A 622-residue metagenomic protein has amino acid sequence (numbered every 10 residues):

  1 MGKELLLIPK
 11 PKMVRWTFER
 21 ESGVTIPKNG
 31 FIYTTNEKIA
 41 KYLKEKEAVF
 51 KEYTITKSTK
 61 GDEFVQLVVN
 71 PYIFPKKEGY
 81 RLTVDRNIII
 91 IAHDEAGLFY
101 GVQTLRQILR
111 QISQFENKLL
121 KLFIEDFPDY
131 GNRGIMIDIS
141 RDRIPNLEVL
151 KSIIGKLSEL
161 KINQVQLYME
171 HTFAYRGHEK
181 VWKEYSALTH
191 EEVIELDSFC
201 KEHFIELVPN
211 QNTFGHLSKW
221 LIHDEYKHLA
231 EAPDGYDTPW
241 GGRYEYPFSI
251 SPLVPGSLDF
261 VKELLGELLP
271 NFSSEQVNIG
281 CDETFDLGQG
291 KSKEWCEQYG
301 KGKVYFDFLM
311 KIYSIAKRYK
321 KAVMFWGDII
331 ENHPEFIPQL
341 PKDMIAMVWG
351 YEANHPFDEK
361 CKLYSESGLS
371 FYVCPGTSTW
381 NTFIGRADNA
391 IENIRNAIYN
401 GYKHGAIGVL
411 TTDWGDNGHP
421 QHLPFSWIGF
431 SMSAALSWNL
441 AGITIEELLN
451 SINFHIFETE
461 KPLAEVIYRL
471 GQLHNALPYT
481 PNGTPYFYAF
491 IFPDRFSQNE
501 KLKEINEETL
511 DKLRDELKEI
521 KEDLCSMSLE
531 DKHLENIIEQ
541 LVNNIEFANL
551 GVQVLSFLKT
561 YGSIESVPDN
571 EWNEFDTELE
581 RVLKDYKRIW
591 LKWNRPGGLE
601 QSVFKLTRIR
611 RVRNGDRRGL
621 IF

Functional and structural regions predicted by a protein language model:
M1-K28, Y33-E45, V49, I91 (+7 more regions): Substrate-binding groove of N-acetylhexosamine-processing glycoside hydrolases
E4-W16, I73-V304, K311, I315-K317 (+5 more regions): Feature activates predominantly on carbohydrate-active enzymes
I26, G61, D126-G131, L340: A short, polar/charged loop/turn motif at coil->beta-strand junctions and beta-hairpin connectors
N29-T34, A48-K77, I88-A92, M347: Short, well-ordered secondary-structure micro-motifs within conserved domains or adaptor modules
E52-K57, P209, F325, V373: A structural preference for short, hydrophobic beta-strand core positions in alpha/beta folds
T59, L67-V69, Q211, C281-E283 (+1 more regions): A general secondary-structure junction signal
T59-D62, F173-R176, K180-W182, P334 (+1 more regions): Beta-rich nucleic-acid/ligand-interaction surfaces
